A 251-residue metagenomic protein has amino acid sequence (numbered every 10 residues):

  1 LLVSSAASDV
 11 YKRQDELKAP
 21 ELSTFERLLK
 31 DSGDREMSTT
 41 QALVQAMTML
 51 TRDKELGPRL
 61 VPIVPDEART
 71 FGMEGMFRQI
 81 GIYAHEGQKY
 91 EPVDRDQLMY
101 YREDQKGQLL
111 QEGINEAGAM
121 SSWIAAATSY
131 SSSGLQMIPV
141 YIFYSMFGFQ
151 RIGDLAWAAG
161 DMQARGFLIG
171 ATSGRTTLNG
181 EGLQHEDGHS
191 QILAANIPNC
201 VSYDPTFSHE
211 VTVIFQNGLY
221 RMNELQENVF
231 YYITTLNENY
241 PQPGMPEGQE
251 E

Functional and structural regions predicted by a protein language model:
L1-A7, Y11: Single conserved hydrophobic/aromatic residue that forms the stacking wall/gate of nucleotide- or nucleobase-binding
L2, T48-M49, I124-T128: Short glycine/serine- and small hydrophobic-enriched flexible loop segments
D9-E21: Long, low-complexity, polar/charged, intrinsically disordered or flexibly structured peripheral segments
E16, K30-Q41, I63-V64, L110 (+3 more regions): Generic amphipathic alpha-helical segments used as scaffolds and interaction surfaces in large, multi-domain proteins
S23-D94: Segments forming glycine/polar-rich beta-alpha architectures that bind adenosine-containing cofactors
R69-T70, G87-E251: Conserved thiamine diphosphate
